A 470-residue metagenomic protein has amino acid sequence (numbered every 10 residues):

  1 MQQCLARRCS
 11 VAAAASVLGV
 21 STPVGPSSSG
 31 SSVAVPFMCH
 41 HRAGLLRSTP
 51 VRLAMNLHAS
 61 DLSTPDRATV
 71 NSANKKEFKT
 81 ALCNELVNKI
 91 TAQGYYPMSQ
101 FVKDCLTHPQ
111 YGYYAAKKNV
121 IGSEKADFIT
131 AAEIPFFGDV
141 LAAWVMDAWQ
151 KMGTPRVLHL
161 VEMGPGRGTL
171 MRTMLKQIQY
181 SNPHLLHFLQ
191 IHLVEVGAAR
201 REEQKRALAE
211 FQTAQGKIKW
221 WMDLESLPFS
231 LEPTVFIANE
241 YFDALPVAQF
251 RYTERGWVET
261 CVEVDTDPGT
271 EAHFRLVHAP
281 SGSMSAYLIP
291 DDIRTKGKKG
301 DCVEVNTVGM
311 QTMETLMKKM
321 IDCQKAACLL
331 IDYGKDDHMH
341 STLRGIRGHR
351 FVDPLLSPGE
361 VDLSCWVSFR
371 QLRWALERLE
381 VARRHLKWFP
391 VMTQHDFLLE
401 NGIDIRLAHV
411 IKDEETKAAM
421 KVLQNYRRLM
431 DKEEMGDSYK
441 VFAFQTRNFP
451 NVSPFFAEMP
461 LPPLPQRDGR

Functional and structural regions predicted by a protein language model:
Q2-C4, C9, V17, F37-T234 (+4 more regions): Rossmann-like AdoMet
S10-P36: Low-complexity, intrinsically disordered regulatory regions enriched for serine/threonine and glutamine/asparagine
E162, E195, E240, E259 (+1 more regions): Acidic-residue sensor for enzyme active/binding pockets
P165, E240-Y241, I331-G334: Short, well-ordered beta-to-alpha junction loops that form the rim of enzyme active sites and present histidine/acidic
R201, L245-P246, H338: Conserved protein kinase catalytic core
L231-E254, V303, T307, Q311 (+2 more regions): A short SAM/SAH-binding and catalytic strip from SAM-dependent methyltransferases
V235-R294, L343-G348, D353: A mobile, often basic/glycine-rich helix-loop segment that functions as the active-site lid/recognition loop
A286-R470: Long, Lys/Arg- and hydrophobic-enriched amphipathic alpha-helices
